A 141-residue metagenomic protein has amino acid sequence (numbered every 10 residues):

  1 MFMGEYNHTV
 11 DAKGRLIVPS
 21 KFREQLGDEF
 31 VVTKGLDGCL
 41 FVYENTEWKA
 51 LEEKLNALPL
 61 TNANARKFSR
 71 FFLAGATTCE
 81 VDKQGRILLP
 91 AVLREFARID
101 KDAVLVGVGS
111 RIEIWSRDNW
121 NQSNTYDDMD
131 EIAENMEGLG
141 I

Functional and structural regions predicted by a protein language model:
M1-H8, A12, F22-C79, K83 (+1 more regions): Flexible "stalk/tail and boundary" regions
